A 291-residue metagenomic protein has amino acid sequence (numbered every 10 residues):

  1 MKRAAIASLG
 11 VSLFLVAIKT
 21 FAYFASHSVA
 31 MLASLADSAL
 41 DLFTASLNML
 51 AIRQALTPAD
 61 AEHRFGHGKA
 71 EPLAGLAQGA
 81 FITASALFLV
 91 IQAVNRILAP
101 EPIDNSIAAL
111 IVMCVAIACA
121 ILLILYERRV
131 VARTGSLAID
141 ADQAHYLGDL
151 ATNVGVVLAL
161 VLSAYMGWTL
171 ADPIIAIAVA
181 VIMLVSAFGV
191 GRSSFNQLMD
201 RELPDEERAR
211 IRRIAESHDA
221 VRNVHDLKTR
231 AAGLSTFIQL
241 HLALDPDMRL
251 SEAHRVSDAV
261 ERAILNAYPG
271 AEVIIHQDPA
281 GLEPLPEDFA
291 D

Functional and structural regions predicted by a protein language model:
M1-V11, I18, A25-D291: Alpha-helical transmembrane segments and adjacent TM-loop junctions that form the membrane-embedded core of multi-pass
